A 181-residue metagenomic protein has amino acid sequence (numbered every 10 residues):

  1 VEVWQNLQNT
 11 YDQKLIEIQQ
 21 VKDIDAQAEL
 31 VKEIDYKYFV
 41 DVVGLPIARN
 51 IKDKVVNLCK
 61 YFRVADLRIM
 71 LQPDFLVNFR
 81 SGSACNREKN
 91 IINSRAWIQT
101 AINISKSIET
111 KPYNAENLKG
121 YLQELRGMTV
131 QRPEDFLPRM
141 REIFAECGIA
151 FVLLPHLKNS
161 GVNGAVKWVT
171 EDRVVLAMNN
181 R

Functional and structural regions predicted by a protein language model:
V1-S107: N-terminal low-structure segments adjacent to metalloprotease catalytic domains across cellular compartments
N6, M70-R181: Conserved binding/catalytic microenvironments
